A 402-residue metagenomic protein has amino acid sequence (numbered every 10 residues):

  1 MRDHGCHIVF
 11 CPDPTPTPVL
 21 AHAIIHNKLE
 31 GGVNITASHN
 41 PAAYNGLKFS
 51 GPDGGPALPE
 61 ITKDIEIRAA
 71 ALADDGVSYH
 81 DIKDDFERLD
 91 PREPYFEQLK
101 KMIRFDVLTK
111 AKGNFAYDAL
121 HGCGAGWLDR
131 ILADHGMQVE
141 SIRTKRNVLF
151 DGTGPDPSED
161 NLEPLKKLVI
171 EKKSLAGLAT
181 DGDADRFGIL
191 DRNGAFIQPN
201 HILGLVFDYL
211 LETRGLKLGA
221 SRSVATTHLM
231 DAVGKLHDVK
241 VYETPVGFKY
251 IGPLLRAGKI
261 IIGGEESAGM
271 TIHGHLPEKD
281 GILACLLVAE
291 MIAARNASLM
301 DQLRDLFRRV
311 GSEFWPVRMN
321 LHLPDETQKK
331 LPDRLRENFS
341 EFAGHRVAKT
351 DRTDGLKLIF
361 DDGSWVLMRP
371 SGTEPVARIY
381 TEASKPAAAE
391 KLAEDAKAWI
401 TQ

Functional and structural regions predicted by a protein language model:
M1-N45, I131-L190: N-terminal small/polar loop signature for handling phosphorylated ligands or for N-terminal nucleophile
R2, P12-P14, I67-F96, D191-G264 (+1 more regions): Proline/glycine-rich low-complexity loops and linkers
T15, N40-P41, L120-A125, A184-D185 (+2 more regions): Gly/Ser/Thr-rich loops at beta-strand to alpha-helix junctions that form or flank small-molecule/cofactor-binding
L20, V33, H39, I65 (+11 more regions): Buried hydrophobic positions in well-ordered alpha/beta secondary-structure cores of metabolic enzymes
N45-V169: Gly/Ser/Thr-enriched, mixed-charge loops and adjacent short helices that form phosphate/oxyanion-binding elements
F49-P52, G188-R192, I272-H273: Short beta-strand-to-turn element immediately C-terminal to the catalytic PLP-Schiff-base lysine in fold type I
P56-L58, S141-R143, A195-R214, G281-L287: Gly/Ser/Thr-rich active-site loops/lids in small-molecule metabolic enzymes that frequently grip phosphoryl groups
I170, L175-A176, E212, L216-Q402: Phosphate-binding and adjacent anionic-ligand microenvironments
